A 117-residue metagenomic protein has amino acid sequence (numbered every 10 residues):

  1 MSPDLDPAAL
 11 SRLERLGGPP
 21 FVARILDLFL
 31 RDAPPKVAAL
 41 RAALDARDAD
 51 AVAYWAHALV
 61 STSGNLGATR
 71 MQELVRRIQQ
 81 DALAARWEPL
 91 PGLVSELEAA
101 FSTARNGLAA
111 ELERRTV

Functional and structural regions predicted by a protein language model:
M1-V117: Two-component system phosphorelay core
